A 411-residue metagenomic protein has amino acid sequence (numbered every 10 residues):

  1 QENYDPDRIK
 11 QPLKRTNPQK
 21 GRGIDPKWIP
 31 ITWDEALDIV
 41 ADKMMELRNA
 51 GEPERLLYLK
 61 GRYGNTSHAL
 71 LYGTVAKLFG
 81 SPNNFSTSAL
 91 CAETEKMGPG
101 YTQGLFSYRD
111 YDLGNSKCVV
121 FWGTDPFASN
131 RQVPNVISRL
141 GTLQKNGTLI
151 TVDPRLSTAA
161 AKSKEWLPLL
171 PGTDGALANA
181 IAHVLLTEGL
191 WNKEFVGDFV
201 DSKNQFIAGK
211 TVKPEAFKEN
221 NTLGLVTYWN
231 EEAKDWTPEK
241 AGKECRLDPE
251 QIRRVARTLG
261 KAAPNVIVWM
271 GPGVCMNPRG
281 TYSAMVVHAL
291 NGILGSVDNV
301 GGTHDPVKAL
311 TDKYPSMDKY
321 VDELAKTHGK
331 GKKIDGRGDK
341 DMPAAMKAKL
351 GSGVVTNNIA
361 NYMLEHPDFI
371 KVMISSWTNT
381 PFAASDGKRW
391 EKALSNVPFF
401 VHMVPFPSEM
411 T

Functional and structural regions predicted by a protein language model:
Q1-W191, S202, N221, D248 (+1 more regions): N-terminal export/assembly segments and adjacent metallocofactor-ligating motifs of anaerobic energy-metabolism
Y4, I31, E35, L70 (+8 more regions): Conserved active-site and cofactor/substrate-binding residues in soluble primary-metabolism enzymes
Q11-E35, H183, E188-P249, H328-G338: N-terminal leader/propeptide and maturation segments of large enzyme subunits in energy/redox metabolism and hydrolases
G51-R55, W191-V196, N265-I267, D298-D305: Flexible, glycine/charged-enriched surface loops at secondary-structure junctions
L56-N65, K243-L247, M270-P278, A309-T311 (+1 more regions): Conserved short loop/turn motifs at secondary-structure junctions
R62, D198-K203, T258-L259, G273 (+1 more regions): A glycine-rich phosphate-binding loop feature that marks nucleotide/adenosyl-phosphate handling sites
L70-V152, A176-N179, K243, H288-T411: Extended redox/cofactor-interaction regions of prokaryotic respiratory oxidoreductases
V255-N265: Core structural elements
